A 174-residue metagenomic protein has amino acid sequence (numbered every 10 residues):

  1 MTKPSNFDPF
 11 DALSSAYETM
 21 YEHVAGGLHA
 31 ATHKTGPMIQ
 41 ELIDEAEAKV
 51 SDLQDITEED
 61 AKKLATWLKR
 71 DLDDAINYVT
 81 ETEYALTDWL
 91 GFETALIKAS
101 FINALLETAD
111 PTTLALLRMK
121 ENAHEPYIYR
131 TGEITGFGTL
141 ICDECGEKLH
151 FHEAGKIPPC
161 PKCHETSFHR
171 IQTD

Functional and structural regions predicted by a protein language model:
M1-S5: Generic N-terminal leader/targeting and pre-domain segments
N6-I128: Long, charged N-terminal interaction/targeting segments
I102-D174: Cys/His-clustered metal-coordination modules, chiefly Zn-binding fingers
